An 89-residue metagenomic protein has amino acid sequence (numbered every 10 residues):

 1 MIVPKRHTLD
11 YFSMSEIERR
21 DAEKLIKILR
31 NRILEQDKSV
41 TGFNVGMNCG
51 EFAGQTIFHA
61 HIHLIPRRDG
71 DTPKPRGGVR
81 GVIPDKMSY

Functional and structural regions predicted by a protein language model:
M1-Y89: HIT superfamily nucleotide-processing domains
